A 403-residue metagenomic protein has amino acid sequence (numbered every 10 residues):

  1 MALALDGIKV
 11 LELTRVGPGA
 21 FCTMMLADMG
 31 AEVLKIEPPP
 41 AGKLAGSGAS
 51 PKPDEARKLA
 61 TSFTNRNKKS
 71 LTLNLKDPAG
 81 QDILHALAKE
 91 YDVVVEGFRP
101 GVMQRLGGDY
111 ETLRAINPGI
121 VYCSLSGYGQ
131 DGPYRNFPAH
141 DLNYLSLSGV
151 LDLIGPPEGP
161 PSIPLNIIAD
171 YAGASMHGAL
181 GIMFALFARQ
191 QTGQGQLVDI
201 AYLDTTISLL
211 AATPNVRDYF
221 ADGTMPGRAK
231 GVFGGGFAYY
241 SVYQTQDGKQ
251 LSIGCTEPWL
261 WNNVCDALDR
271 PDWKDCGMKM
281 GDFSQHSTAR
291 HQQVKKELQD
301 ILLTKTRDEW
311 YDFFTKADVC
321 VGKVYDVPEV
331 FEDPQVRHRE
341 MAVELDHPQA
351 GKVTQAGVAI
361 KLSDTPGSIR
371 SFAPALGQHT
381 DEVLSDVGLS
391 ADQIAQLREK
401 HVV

Functional and structural regions predicted by a protein language model:
M1-Q191, A375, D381-V403: N-terminal helix-loop segment corresponding to the beta1-alpha1 unit of nucleotide/adenylate-binding folds
A2-K9, Q244-Q246, E329-V403: Terminal low-complexity tails and localization/encapsulation signals of metabolic enzymes
V33, T315-E329, S390-A395: Short, well-structured beta-strand/strand-turn elements
P40, Y128-G129, Y202-I207, D247-K249 (+2 more regions): Glycine-rich beta-alpha junction loops
K52-P53, T61, G227-G235, S241-V242 (+2 more regions): Short Gly/Pro-enriched turn/cap motifs at secondary-structure boundaries
Q130, G159-I168, Q190-T206, M225-F233 (+1 more regions): Conserved Rossmann-fold dehydrogenase catalytic segment
A174-G195, S208-A221, C265-D272, C276: Oxidoreductase and adenylate-handling cofactor-binding alpha/beta cores
Y239-A317, V321: Aromatic-enriched alpha-helical interface/lid elements that frame and gate functional surfaces
